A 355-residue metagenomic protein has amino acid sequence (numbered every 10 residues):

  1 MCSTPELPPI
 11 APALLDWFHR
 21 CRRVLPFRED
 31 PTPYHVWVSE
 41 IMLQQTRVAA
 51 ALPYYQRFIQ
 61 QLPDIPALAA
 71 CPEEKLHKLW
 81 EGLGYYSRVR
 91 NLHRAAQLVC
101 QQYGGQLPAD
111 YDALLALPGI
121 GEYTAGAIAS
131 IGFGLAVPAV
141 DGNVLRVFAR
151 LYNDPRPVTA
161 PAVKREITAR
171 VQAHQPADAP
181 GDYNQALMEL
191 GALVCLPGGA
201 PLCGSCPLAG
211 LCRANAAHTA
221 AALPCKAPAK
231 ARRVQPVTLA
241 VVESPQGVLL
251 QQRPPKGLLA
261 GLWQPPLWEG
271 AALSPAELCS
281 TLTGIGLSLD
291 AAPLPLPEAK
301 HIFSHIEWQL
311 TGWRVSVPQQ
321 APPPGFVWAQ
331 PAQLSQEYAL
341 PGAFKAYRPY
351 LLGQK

Functional and structural regions predicted by a protein language model:
M1-R23, E29, A192-K355: Intrinsically disordered, low-complexity, charged terminal extensions of DNA damage-control enzymes
C2, E6-P8, P12-G204, L208-A217 (+1 more regions): Catalytic cores of DNA base-excision repair glycosylases
